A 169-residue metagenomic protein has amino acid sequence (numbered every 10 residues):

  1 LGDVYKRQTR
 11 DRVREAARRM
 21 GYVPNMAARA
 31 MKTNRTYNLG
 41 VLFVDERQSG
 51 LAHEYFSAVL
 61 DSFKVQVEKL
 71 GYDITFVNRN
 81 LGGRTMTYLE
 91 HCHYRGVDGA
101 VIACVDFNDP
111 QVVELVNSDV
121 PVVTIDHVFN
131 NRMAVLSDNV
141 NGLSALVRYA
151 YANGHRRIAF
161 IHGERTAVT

Functional and structural regions predicted by a protein language model:
L1: Basic, Lys/Arg-rich alpha-helical nucleic-acid-recognition elements, primarily the DNA-binding modules of transcription
V4-Y5: Short, small-residue-biased leader/transition segments that mark boundaries at the very start of proteins
R10, T36, H155: ATP/adenylate-binding site constellation spanning eukaryotic-like Ser/Thr protein kinases, ABC-transporter
V13: Short conserved active-site loop signatures built around small residues
N25-Y37: Short helix-loop hinge/linker segments at domain boundaries
N34-R148, A152: Alpha-helical recognition/docking segments in bacterial nutrient-uptake and carbohydrate-utilization systems
L146-T169: An alpha-beta-alpha
